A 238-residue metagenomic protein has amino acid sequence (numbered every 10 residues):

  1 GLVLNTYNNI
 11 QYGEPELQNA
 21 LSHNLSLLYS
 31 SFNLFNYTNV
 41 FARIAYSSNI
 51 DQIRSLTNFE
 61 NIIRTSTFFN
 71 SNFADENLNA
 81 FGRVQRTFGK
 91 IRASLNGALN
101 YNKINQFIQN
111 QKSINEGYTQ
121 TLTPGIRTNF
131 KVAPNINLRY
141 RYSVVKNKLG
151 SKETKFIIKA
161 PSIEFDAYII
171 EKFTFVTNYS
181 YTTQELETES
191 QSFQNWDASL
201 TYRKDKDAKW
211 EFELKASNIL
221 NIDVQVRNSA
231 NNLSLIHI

Functional and structural regions predicted by a protein language model:
G1-I238: Exposed, low-structure sequence patches enriched in small/polar residues
